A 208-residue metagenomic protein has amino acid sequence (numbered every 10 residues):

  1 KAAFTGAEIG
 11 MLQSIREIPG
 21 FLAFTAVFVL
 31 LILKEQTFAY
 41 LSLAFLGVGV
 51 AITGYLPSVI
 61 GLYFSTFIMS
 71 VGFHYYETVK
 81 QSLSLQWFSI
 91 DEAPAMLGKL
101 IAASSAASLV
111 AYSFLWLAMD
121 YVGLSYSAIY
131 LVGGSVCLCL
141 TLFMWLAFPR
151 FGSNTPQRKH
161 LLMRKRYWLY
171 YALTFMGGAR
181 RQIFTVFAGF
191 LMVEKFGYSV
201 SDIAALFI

Functional and structural regions predicted by a protein language model:
K1-E8, V186-I203: Short amphipathic helix-loop junctions that connect adjacent transmembrane helices in Major Facilitator Superfamily/SLC
A2, F24-I32, L109-Y130, F190 (+1 more regions): Transmembrane alpha-helix termini and helix-breaking/packing motifs in multi-pass membrane transporters
A44-P57: C-terminal ends and interior cores of transmembrane alpha-helices in multi-pass membrane transporters/permeases
G49-V50, I60-Y76: Hydrophobic core of transmembrane alpha-helices in multi-pass small-molecule transporters, especially MFS/SLC-type
Y75-F88: Intracellular juxtamembrane helix-capping segments at the cytosolic ends of symmetry-related transmembrane helices
A95-S113: Glycine-rich segments within core transmembrane alpha-helices of 12-TM secondary carriers
L115-W116, G134-S153: C-terminal membrane-cytosol helix-exit motif in multi-pass small-molecule transporters
A147-A179: Juxtamembrane intracellular "pre-TM" segments in multi-pass secondary transporters
